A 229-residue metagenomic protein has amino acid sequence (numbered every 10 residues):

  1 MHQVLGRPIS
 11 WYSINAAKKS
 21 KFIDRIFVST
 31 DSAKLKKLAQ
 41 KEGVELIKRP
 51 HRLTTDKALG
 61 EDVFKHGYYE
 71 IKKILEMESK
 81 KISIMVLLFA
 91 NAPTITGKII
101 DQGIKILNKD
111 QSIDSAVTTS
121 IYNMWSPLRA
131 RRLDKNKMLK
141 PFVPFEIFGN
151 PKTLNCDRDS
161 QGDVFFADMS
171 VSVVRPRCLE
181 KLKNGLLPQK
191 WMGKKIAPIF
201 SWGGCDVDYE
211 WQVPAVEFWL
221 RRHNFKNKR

Functional and structural regions predicted by a protein language model:
M1-S29: N-terminal glycine-rich phosphate-binding loop and ensuing alpha1 helix
I23, K80-I82, D110-I113, F225: Short, high-confidence coil segments that cap the C-terminus of an alpha-helix and link into the following beta-strand
F27, A33-V86, T94-Q102: Short phosphate-binding loop-to-helix
H51, F89, S120-I121: Histidine-centered beta-alpha loop that forms part of the nucleotide-sugar donor binding/catalytic region in diverse
G60-H66, R129-L133, W211-A215: Short, surface-exposed amphipathic charged segments that create phosphate/polyanion-binding patches used for binding
H66, P93-G185, I199-F200: Conserved core of the sugar-phosphate nucleotidyltransferase
E70-S79, D110, N184-K190: Alpha-helix termini
D163-R229: Conserved alpha/beta core of the MobA/IspD/sugar-nucleotide pyrophosphorylase nucleotidyltransferase superfamily
